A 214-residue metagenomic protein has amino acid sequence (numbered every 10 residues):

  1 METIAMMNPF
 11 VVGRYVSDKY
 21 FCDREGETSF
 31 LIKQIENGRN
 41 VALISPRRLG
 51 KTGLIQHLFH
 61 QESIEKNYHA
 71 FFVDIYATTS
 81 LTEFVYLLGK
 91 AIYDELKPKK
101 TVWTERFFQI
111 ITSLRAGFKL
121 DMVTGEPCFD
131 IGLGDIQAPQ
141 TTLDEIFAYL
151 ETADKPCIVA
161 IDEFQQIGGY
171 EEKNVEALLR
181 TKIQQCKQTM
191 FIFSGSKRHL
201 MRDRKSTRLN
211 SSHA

Functional and structural regions predicted by a protein language model:
M1-V41, P46: A short, basic N-terminal segment
S29, Q56, Y86, K173-A177: Surface-exposed alpha-helical interface segments used for non-catalytic interactions
V41, F71-V73, I192: Hydrophobic/aromatic beta-strand patches that form the interior of the parallel beta-sheet core in alpha/beta enzyme
P46-L49, G53-I158: P-loop NTPase nucleotide-binding core
H60-Q61, G89-K90, V175-L178, R208: Glycine-rich, phosphate-binding/catalytic loops in enzymes
K66-A70, K187-T189, R208: Short glycine-/polar-rich loops that comprise or flank the Walker A/P-loop and associated switch/sensor motifs
F129-H199, S206: Conserved Walker B catalytic segment
L209-A214: Single conserved hydrophobic/aromatic residue that forms the stacking wall/gate of nucleotide- or nucleobase-binding
